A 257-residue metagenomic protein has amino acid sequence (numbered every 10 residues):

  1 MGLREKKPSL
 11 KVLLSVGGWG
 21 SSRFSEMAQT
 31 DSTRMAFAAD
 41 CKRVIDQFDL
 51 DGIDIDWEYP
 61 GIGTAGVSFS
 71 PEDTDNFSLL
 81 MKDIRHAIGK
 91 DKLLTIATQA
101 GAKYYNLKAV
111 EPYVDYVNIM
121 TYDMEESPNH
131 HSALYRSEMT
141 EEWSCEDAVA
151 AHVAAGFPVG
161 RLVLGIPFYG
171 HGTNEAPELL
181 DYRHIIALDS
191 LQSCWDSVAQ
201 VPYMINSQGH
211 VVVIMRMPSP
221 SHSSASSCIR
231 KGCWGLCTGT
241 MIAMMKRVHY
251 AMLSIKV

Functional and structural regions predicted by a protein language model:
M1, V16, R161-I229, R247 (+1 more regions): Glycan-binding loop/region signatures in secreted carbohydrate-active enzymes
M1-I45, I255: Glycan-recognition patch characteristic of GH18 chitinases/ENGases and related GlcNAc/peptidoglycan-binding proteins
E5, D46, V110, V153 (+1 more regions): Non-catalytic positions within long, well-ordered alpha-helices that form the structural scaffold/packing of enzyme
L14, I55, I84, V117 (+3 more regions): Conserved, mostly hydrophobic/aromatic
S22, M27-S32, Q99-Y105, H171 (+1 more regions): Acidic-and-aromatic substrate-binding clefts and catalytic sites of carbohydrate-active enzymes
T30-Q47, A100-K108, M215-I229: Short, acidic/polar
A39, P60-L191: Substrate-binding surface in catalytic domains of secreted glycosidases
D51, D115, W234: Receiver (REC) domain switch/active-site residues of two-component response regulators
